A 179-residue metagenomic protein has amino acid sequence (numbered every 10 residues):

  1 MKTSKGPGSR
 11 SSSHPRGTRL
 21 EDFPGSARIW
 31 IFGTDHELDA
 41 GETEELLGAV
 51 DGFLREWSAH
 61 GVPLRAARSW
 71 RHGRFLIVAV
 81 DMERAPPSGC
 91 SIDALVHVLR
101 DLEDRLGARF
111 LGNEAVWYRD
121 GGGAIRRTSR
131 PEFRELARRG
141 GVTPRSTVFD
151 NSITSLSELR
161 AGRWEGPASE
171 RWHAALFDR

Functional and structural regions predicted by a protein language model:
K2-A27: Extreme N-terminal tail/first-helix region
K5, S12-H14, L111-R179: Terminal interaction module
P15-T18, S26-R71: Long, hydrophobic N-terminal alpha-helical segment
P24-S26, H72, F110-G112: A short, structural micro-pattern
I29-G33, F75-A79, W117: Ordered hydrophobic segments in well-structured contexts
P63-P86: Short, intrinsically disordered low-complexity segments
L64-A67, R105-A115: Short, flexible active-site-proximal loops enriched in glycine and acidic residues
M82-F110: Helix-adjacent hinge/juxtasegments
